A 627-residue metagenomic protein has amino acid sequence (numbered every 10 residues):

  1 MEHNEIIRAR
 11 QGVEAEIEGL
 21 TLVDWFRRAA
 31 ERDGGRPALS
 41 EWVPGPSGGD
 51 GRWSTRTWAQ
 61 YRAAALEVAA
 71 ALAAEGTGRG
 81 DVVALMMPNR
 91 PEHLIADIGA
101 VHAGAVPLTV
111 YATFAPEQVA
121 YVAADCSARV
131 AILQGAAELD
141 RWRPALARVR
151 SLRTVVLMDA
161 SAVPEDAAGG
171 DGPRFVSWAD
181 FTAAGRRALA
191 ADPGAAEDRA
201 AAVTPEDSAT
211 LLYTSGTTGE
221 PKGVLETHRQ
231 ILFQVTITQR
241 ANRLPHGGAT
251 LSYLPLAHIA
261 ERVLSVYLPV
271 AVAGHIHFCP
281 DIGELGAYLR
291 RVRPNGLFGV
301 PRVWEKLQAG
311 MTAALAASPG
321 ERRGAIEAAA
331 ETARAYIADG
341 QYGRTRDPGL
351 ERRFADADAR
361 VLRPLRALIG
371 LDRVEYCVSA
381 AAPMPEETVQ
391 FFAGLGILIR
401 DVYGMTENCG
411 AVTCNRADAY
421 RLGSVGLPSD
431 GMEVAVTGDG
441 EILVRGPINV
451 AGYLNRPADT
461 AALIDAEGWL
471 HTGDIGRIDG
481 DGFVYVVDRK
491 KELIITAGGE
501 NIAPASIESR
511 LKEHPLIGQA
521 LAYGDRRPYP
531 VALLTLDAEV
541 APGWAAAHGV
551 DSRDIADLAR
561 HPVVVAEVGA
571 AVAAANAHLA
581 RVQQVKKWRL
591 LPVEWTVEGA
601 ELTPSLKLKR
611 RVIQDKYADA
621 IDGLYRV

Functional and structural regions predicted by a protein language model:
E18, G35-R90, L94-I98, A115-A120 (+2 more regions): Conserved AMP-binding/adenylate-forming core of the ANL superfamily
G34-P37, F175-Y213, E220, R243-A249: Conserved pre-ATP/AMP-binding loop-to-beta segment of ANL
T55-A59, A209-V235: Conserved AMP-binding A3 loop
A74-E75, H102-A184, E567: Structural core segment of the AMP-binding/adenylate-forming
F114-A145, Q234-L251, I282-G296, L368 (+1 more regions): Conserved ATP-dependent adenylate/AMP-binding module captured primarily in the ANL superfamily
P173-W178, N295-F298, G310-Y420, E433 (+1 more regions): Gly/Ser/Thr-rich phosphate-binding loop
L232-A249, L256-L362: Conserved AMP-binding/adenylation subdomain of ANL enzymes
P428-D430, A435-T437, E441-T496, E513: Conserved ATP-binding/catalytic segment of the ANL
